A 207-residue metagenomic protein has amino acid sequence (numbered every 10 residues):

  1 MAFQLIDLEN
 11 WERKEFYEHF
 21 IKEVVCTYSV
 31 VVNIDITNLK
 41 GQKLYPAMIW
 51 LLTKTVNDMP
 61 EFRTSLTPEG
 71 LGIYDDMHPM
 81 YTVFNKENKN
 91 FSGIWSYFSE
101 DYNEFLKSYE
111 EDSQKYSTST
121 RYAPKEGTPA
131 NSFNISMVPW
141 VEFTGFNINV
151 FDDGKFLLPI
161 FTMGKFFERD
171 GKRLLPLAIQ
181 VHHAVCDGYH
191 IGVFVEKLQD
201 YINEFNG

Functional and structural regions predicted by a protein language model:
M1-K43: N-terminal beta-alpha "docking/capping" segments at the starts of catalytic domains in thioester/acy l-group-handling
Q4-L5, D112-T120, P124, F161 (+3 more regions): Plant-skewed but cross-kingdom recognition/interaction modules and surfaces
I21-L39, D76-E100, L174-Q180: Acyl/amide activation-and-transfer machinery of modular secondary-metabolite enzymes
Q42-P79: Hydrophobic "lid/gating" helix adjacent to the active-site nucleophile that controls access to an acyl-thioester pocket
N85-F143: Helical lid/core segments from catalytic subdomains that handle acyl or acyl-like groups
G127-W140, P159-E196: Histidine-centered acyl-transfer/condensation active-site motif and its immediate structural neighborhood
V138-I160: Glycine-rich active-site loop/lid that clamps phosphate-bearing ligands
D170-K172, Q199-G207: Charged, conformationally dynamic linker/hinge segments that couple catalytic or nucleotide-dependent chemistry
